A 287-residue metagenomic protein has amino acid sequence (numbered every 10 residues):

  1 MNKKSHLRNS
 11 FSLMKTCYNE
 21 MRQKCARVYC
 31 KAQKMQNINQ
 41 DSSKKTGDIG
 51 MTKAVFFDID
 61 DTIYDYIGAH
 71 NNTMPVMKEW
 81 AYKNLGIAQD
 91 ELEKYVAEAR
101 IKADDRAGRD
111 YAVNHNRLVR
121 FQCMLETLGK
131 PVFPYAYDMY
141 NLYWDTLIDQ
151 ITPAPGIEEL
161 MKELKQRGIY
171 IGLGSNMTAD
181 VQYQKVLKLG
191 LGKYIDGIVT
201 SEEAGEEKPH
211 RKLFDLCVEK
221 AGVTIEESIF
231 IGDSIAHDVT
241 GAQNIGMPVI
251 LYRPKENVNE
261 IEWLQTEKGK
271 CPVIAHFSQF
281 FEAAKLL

Functional and structural regions predicted by a protein language model:
Y18, M35-V55, I67-G68, K83 (+4 more regions): Asp-based, Mg2+/Mn2+-dependent phosphohydrolase catalytic module
N71-A107: Conserved phosphoryl-transfer catalytic core
E98-L142: A metal-dependent, Asp-based hydrolase signature
H115, N141-I171, R211: Short, acidic loop-to-helix structural element flanking the phosphoryl-transfer center in phosphate-processing enzymes
